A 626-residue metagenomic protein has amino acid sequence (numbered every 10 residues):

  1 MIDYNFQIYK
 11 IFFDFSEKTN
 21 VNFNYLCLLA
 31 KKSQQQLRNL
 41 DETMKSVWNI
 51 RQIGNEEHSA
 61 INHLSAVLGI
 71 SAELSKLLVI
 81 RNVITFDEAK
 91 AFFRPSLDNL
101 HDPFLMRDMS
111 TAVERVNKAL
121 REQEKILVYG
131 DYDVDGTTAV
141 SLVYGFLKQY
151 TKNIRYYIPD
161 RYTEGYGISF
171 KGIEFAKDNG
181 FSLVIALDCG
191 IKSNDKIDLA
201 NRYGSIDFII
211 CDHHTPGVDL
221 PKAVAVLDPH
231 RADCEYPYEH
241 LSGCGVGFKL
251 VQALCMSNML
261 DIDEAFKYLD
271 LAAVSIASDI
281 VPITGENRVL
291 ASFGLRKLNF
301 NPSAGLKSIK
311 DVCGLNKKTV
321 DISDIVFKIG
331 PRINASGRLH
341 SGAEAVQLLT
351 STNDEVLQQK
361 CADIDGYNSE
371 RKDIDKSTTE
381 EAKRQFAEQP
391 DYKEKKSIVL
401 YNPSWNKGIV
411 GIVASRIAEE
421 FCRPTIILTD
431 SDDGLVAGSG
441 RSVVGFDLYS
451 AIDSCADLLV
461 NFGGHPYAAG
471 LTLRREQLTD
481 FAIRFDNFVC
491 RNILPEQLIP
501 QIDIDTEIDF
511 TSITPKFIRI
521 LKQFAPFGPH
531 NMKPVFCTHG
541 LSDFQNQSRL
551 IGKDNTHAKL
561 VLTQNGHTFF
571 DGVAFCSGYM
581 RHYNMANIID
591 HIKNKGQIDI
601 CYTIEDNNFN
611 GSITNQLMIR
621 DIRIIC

Functional and structural regions predicted by a protein language model:
I2-Y4, Y9-F12, G463: Short terminal hydrophobic/aromatic SLiMs and anchors at protein ends
I8-T19, K32: Polybasic, lysine-rich low-complexity intrinsically disordered segments
Q35-L37: Cationic, low-complexity basic patches in intrinsically disordered or flexible, solvent-exposed regions
K45, I50-L183, Y203-S205, C255-Q477 (+2 more regions): Hydrophobic helix-and-loop "lid/oligomerization" segment in the mid-to-C-terminal part of catalytic domains
E114, R121-E124, V356-K360, G366-L400 (+2 more regions): Mid-to-C-terminal polyanion-binding domains and interfaces
L142, D219-L260, A265-A277: Short alpha-helices
G180, L187-L241: Histidine/acidic-residue-rich, glycine-tolerant segments that coordinate divalent metal ions
